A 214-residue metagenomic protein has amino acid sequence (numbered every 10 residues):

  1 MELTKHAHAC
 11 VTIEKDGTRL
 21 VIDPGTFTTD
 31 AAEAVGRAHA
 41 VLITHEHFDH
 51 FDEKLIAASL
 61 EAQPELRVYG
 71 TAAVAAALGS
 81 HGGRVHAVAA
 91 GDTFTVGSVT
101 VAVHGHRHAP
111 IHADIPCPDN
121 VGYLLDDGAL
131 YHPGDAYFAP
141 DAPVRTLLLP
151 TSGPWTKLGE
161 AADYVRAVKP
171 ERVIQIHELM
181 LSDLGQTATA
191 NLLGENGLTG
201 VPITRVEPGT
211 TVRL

Functional and structural regions predicted by a protein language model:
M1-G36, V88-P143, W155-K157, E207-L214: Core dinuclear metal-dependent hydrolase active-site scaffold
T4, G79-T93, R172-L214: Binuclear metal-ion centers of metallo-dependent hydrolases, dominated by the metallo-beta-lactamase
A9, H47-F48, V74-A75, D92 (+2 more regions): Alpha-helix capping/helix-boundary segments
T18, A62-R67, V168-R172, T199-V201: A short helix->loop->beta-strand "cap" motif at the edges of active sites that frequently abuts
F27-G70, R145-L148: Active-site metal-binding motif and surrounding structural segment of the metallo-beta-lactamase
K54-A62, H81, E160-Y164: A short acidic, amphipathic alpha-helical/loop segment
E65-A73, R172-L179: Short internal beta-strands
G122-Q186, A190: Metallo-beta-lactamase
